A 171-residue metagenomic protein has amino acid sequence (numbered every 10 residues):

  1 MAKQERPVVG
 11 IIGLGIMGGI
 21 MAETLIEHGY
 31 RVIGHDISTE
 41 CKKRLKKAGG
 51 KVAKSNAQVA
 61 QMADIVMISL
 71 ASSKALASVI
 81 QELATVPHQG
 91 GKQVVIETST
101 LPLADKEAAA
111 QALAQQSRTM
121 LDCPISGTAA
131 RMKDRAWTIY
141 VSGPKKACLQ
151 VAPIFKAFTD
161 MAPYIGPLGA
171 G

Functional and structural regions predicted by a protein language model:
M1-I68, Q93-V94, A129: NAD(P)+-binding Rossmann beta1-loop-alpha1 motif at the extreme N-terminus of oxidoreductases
L14, T100-G171: Rossmann-fold dinucleotide-binding core
M21, C41, S55, A75 (+3 more regions): Hydrophobic alpha-helical segments typical of transmembrane helices and their membrane-interface/capping positions
A22, K46, A77-Q81, A152: A short local structural element in Rossmann-fold oxidoreductases
T24, H28, R44, A48 (+4 more regions): Change "in soluble alpha/beta enzymes" to "in soluble alpha/beta proteins
D36, E97, D122: Acidic active-site catalytic centers that drive phospho-/nucleotidyl reactions and related ester hydrolyses
I37-S38, S72, P144: Residues in the short beta-alpha loop(s) of Rossmann-like NAD(P)-binding domains
N56-T119: Rossmann-fold NAD(P) dinucleotide-binding segment
